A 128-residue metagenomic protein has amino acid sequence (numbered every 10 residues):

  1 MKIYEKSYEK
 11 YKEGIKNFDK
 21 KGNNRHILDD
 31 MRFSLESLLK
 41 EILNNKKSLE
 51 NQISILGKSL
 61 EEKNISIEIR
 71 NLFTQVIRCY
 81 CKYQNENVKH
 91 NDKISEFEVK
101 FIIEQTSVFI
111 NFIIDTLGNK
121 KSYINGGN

Functional and structural regions predicted by a protein language model:
M1, I42, E68-N71: A ubiquitous short alpha-helical element
M1-R25, N128: Charged alpha-helical initiation segments
Y4, N23, K47-S48, S66: Alpha-helix capping and helix-coil boundary motifs
K6-E9, G22-F33, N51, Q75 (+2 more regions): Short, well-structured alpha-helical interface segments that form or flank functional binding sites
K12-I15, N24-N45, T106-S107: Short, hydrophobic, well-ordered secondary-structure elements
K16-K20, N24, K40, N44 (+2 more regions): General structural signal for alpha-helix termini and helix-helix connectors
D19, L39-K47, N111-I114, G118: Hydrophobic/aromatic-lined pockets within catalytic cores
E50-N128: Long, charged low-complexity segments
